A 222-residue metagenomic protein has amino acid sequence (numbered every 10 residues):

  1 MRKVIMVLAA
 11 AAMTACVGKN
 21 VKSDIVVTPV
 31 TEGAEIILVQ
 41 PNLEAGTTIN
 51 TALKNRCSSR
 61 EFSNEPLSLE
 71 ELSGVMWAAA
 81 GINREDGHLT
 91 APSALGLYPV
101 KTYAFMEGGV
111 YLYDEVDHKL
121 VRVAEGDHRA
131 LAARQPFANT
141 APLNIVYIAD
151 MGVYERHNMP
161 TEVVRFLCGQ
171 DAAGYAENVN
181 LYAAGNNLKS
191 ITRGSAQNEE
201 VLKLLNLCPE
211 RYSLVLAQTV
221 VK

Functional and structural regions predicted by a protein language model:
M1-V4: Positively charged n-region of N-terminal signal peptides that target proteins for export
A9-V17: Hydrophobic h-region of N-terminal signal peptides that target proteins for export in Gram-negative bacteria
V17-A141: N-terminal amphipathic, basic helical "cap/leader" segment at the start of enzyme domains
P41, I148-D150, V221: Generic beta-structure capping elements
R56, V75, T102, L143-R156 (+1 more regions): Small-aliphatic-rich amphipathic alpha-helix that forms the alpha element of a beta-alpha
A78, G194, V221: Conserved residues at the C-terminal ends of beta-strands
A80-E85, A184-I191, E210: Bacterial peptidoglycan biogenesis and beta-lactam-recognition machinery
N206-K222: A glycine-rich helix N-cap at a beta->alpha junction
